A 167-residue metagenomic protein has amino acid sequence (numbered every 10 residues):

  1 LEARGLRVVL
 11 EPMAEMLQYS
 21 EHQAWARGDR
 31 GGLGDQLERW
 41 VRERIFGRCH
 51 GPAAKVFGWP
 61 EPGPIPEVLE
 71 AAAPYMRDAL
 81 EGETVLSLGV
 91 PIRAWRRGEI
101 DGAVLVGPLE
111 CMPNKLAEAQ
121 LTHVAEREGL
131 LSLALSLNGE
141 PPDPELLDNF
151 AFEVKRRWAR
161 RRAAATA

Functional and structural regions predicted by a protein language model:
L1-A167: An N-terminal assembly and electron-transfer interface module characteristic of large anaerobic redox and radical
